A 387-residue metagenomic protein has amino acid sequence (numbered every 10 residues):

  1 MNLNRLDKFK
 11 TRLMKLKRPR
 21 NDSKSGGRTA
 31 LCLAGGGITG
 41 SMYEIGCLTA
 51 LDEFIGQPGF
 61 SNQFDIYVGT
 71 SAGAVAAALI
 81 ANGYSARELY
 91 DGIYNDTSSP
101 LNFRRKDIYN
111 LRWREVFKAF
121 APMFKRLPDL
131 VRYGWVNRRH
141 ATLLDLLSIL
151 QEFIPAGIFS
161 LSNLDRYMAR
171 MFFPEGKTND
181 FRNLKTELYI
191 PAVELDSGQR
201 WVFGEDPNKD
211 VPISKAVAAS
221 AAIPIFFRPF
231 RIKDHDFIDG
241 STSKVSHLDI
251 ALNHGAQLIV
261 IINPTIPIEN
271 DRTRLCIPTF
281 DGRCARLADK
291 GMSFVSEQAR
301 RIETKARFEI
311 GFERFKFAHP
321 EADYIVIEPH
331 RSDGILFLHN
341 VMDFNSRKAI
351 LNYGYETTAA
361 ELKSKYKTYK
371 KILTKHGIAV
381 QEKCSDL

Functional and structural regions predicted by a protein language model:
M1-T70, V75-L387: Patatin-like phospholipase
